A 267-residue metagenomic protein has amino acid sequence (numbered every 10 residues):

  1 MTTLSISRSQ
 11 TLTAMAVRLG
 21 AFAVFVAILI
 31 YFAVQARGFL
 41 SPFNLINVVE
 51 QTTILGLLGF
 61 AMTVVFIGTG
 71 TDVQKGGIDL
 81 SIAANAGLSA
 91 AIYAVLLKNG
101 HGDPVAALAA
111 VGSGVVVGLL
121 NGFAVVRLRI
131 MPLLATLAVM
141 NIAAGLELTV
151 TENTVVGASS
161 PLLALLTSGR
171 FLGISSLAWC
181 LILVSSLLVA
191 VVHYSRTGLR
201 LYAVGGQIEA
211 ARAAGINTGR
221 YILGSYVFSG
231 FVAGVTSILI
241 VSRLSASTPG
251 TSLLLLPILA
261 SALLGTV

Functional and structural regions predicted by a protein language model:
M1-G59, G100-D103: Membrane-interfacial amphipathic/re-entrant helices at transmembrane-helix boundaries
M15-A23, V48, S81-N85, Y93 (+7 more regions): Hydrophobic alpha-helical transmembrane segments
Y31-A36, F43-N99, L128, T266-V267: Single transmembrane alpha-helix segments in multi-pass membrane proteins
F60-F66, S113-G118, V184-S186, P257-V267: Hydrophobic alpha-helical transmembrane segments of polytopic membrane proteins
T69-D72, G230-A233, R243, S247-V267: Transmembrane alpha-helical segments in multi-pass inner-membrane proteins
L97-M140: Alpha-helical transmembrane segments within multi-pass membrane transporters and channels
G102, V116-L119, G173-S247, L259: Helix-loop-helix "hairpin" substructures at the membrane interface of multi-pass membrane proteins
L128, P132-T197, Y221-G224, R243-T251: Transmembrane helix-bundle core of multi-pass membrane transporters and related energy-transducing complexes
